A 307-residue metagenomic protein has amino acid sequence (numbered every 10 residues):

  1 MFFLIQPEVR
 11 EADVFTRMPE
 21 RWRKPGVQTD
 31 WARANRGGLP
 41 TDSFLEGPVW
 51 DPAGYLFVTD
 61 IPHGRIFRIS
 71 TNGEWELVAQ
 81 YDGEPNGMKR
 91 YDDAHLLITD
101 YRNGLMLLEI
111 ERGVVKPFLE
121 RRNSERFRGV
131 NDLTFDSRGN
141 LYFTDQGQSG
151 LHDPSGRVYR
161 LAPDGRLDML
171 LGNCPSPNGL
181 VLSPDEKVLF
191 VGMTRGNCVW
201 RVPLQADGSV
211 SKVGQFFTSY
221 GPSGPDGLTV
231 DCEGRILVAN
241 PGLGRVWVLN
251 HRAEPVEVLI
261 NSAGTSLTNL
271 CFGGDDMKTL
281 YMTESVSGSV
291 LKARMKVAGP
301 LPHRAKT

Functional and structural regions predicted by a protein language model:
M1-T29, H152: Blade/loop signatures of beta-propeller domains
P25-V27, A34-A53, Y81-G104, N123-L141 (+6 more regions): Beta-rich, blade/repeat-based domains predominating in secreted/periplasmic proteins but also intracellular
W31-G38, G73-A79, K116-N123, R166-G172 (+2 more regions): A short beta-strand motif characteristic of beta-propeller blades
I61-P62, Y101, S149-S155, T194-N197 (+2 more regions): Short, solvent-exposed loop/turn segments at conserved positions within beta-propeller repeat blades
R65-F67, G104-M106, G156-Y159, C198-W200 (+2 more regions): A short loop-to-beta-strand structural motif that recurs across blades of beta-propeller domains
I69-E74, E109-G113, L161-G165, P203-G208 (+2 more regions): Short loop/turn segments that connect beta-strands within beta-propeller blades
G196-C198, V202-L204, S209-V210, F217-P255: Loop/turn-rich, solvent-exposed surfaces of beta-rich toroidal or solenoidal domains
T268-T307: Blade-level signature of beta-propeller repeat domains, shared across WD40, Kelch, NHL, RCC1 and BNR/Asp-box propellers
